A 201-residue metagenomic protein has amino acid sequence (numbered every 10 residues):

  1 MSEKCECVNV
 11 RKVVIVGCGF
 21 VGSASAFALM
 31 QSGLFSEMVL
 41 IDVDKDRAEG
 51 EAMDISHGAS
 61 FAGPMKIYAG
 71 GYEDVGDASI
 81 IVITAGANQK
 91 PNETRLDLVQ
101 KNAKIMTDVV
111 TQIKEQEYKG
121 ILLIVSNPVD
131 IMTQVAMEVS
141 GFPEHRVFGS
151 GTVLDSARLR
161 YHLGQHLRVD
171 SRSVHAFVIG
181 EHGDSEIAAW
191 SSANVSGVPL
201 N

Functional and structural regions predicted by a protein language model:
M1-R11, F35: A short, basic/flexible loop-to-alpha-helix module at the beginning of a structural domain
C18-G19: Glycine-rich Rossmann-fold phosphate-binding loop(s) that bind the pyrophosphate of adenine dinucleotide cofactors
G22-S23: N-terminal Rossmann-fold NAD(P) dinucleotide-binding loop
L29: Aromatic pocket-lining residues of Rossmann-like dinucleotide-binding sites
E37, I41-A78, E93: Conserved N-terminal Rossmann-fold NAD(P) cofactor-binding segment
A85-A87: Conserved NAD(P)H cofactor-binding loop of Rossmann-fold oxidoreductase domains
T94-R160: Rossmann-like NAD(P)(H) cofactor-binding subdomain of soluble oxidoreductases
R146, G151-N201: Active-site-lining helix/loop region of Rossmann-like oxidoreductase modules
